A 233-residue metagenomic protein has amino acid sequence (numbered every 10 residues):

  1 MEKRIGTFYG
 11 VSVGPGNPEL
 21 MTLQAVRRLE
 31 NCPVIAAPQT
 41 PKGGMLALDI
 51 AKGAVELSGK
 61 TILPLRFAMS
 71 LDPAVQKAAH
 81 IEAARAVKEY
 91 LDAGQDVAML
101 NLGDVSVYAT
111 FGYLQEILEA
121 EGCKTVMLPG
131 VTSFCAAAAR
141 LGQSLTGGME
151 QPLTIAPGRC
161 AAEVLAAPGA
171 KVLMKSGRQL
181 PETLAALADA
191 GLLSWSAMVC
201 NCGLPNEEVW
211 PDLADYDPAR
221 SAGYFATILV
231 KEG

Functional and structural regions predicted by a protein language model:
M1-P18, L23-K124, P218, G223-T227 (+1 more regions): Class I S-adenosyl-L-methionine
F8, V97, L165-G233: A contiguous loop/helix-start segment that scaffolds small-molecule binding in enzyme catalytic cores
L20-Q24, A84-R85, R140-G142, P157-A161 (+1 more regions): A generic local structural motif
A37, L63-R66, M127, G147 (+3 more regions): Structural signal for conserved beta-strand scaffold positions within catalytic alpha/beta enzyme cores
K42-G44, S70, T132-C135, L204-N206: Short gly/pro/ser/thr-enriched loop/turn and capping motifs at secondary-structure boundaries
L46, L102, P129-T132, R159 (+1 more regions): Short beta->alpha linker loops
V75-A83, R140-Q143, A167-A170, V209-Y216: Short, surface-exposed amphipathic charged segments that create phosphate/polyanion-binding patches used for binding
S106-A167, A219: Class I SAM-dependent methyltransferase SAM-binding "motif I" and its flanking Rossmann-like core
